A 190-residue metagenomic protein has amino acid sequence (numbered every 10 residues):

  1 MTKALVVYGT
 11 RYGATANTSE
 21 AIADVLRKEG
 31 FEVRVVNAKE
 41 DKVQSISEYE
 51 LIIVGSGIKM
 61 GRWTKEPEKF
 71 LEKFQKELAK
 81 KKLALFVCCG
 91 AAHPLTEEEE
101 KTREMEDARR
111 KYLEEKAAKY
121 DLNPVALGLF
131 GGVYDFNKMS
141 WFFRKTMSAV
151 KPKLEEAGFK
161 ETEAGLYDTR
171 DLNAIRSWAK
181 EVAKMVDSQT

Functional and structural regions predicted by a protein language model:
M1-L5, V36, A183: A generic structural signal for ordered secondary structure
T2-F31: N-terminal beta1-alpha1 ligand-phosphate binding loop
R11-Y12, E40, G90, Y134: Short, glycine/serine-rich, charged loops/turns that create anion-binding and catalytic segments at active sites
E29, R34, L51, K59-T190: FMN-binding flavodoxin-like domain, especially the glycine-rich phosphate-binding loop
E32-K42: A short glycine-rich beta-strand->turn/loop micro-motif centered on a GG-aromatic cluster
K42-V43, W63: Short, well-ordered alpha-helical microsegments
S47-E48: Alpha-helix C-terminal capping/helix-to-coil transition sites in glycosyltransferase folds
